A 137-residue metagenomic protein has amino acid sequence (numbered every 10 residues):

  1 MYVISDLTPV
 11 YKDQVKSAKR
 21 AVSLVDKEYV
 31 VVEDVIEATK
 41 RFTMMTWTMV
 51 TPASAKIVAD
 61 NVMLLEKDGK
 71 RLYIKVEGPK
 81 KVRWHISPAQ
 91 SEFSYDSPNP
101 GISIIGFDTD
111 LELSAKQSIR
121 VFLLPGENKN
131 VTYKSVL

Functional and structural regions predicted by a protein language model:
M1-L137: CBM-like, beta-strand-rich accessory domains located in the C-terminal region of large, secreted polysaccharide-active
